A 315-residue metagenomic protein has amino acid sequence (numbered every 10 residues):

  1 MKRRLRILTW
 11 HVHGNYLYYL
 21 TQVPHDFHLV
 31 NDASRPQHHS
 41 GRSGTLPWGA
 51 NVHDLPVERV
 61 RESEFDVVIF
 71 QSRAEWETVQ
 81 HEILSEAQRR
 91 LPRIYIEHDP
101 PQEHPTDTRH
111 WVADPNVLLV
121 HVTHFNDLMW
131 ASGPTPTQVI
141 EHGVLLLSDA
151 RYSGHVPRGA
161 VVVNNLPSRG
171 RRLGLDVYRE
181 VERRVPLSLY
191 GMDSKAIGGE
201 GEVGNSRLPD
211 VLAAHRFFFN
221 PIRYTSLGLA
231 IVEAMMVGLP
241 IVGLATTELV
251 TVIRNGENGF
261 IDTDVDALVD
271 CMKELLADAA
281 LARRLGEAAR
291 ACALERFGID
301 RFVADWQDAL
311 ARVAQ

Functional and structural regions predicted by a protein language model:
H13-Y16, H28-N116, H124-L128: Extended catalytic core of nucleotide-activated donor transferases of GT-like folds
M129-S132, G143-N205: Conserved catalytic-core segment of nucleotide-activated headgroup transferases in glycan assembly
P209, V232-M236, T247-T251, E257: Short alpha-helical segment that forms part of, or immediately flanks, the ligand-binding pocket in carbohydrate-active
F218-F219: A short hydrophobic beta-strand element within the catalytic core of glycosyltransferases that build diverse glycans
R223: Aromatic "clamp/platform" in nucleotide-sugar-dependent glycosyltransferases that forms part of the donor/acceptor
P240-G243: Short hydrophobic beta-strand element within catalytic cores of glycosyltransferases and related nucleotide-activated
N255-D266, E274-A280: Conserved acidic donor-binding segment of nucleotide-sugar-dependent glycosyltransferases
A277-A311, Q315: A charged, aromatic-enriched C-terminal amphipathic alpha-helix characteristic of glycosyltransferases across folds
